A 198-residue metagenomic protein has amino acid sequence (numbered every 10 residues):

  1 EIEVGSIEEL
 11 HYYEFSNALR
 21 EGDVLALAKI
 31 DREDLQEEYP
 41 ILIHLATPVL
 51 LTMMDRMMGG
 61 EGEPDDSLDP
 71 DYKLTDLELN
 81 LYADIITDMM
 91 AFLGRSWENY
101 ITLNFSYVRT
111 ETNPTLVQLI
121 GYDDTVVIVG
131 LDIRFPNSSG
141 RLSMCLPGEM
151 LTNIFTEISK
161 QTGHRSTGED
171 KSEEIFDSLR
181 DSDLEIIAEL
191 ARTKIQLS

Functional and structural regions predicted by a protein language model:
E1-S198: N-terminal auxiliary interaction/assembly segments of multi-subunit proteins
